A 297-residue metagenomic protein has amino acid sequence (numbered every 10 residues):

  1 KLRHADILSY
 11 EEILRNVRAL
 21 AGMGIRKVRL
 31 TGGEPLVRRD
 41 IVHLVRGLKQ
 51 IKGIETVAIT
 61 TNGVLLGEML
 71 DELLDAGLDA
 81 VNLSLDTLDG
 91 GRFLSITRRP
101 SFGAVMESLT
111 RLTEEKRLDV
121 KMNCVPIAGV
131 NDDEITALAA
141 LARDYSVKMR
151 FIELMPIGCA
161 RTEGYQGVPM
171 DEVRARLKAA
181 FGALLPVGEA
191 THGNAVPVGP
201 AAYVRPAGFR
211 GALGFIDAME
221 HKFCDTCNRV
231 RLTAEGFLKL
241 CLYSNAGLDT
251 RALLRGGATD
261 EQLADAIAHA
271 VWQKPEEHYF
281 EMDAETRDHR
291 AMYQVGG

Functional and structural regions predicted by a protein language model:
K1-L2: Detector for the c-type heme attachment site
I7-L30, R38-I152: Radical SAM/AdoMet-radical enzyme domain recognition
I7-Y10, R99, G167-D171, S244 (+2 more regions): Short, conserved loop/turn and helix-capping segments at secondary-structure boundaries that abut family-defining
R18, R46, A140, P156 (+2 more regions): Generic alpha-helical structural context detector
E34: Conserved G/P- and acidic residue-centered "switch" motifs that form tight phosphate/ATP-binding loops in soluble
D86, G91-L94, R99-L213, A218 (+1 more regions): Radical SAM enzyme [4Fe-4S]-AdoMet core and its adjacent flexible, acidic and glycine-rich loops/tails across
H221-G297: Radical SAM enzyme core and accessory elements
